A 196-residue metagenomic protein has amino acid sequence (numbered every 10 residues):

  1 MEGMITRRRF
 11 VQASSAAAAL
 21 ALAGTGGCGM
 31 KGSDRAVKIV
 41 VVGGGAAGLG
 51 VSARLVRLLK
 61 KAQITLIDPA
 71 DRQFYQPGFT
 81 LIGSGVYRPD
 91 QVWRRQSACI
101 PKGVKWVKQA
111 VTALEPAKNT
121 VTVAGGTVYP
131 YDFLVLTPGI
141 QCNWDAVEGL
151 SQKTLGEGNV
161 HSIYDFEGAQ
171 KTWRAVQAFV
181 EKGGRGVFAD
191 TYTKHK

Functional and structural regions predicted by a protein language model:
M1-A18: N-terminal secretory signal peptides and thylakoid transit peptides that target proteins across membranes
S14, G125, P138-G139: Glycine-rich, N-terminal phosphate-binding loop of Rossmann-like dinucleotide-binding domains
A17, Q141-C142: Active-site beta-alpha loop architecture of Rossmann-like, nucleotide-cofactor-dependent enzymes
A23-G26: C-terminal segment of classical bacterial N-terminal signal peptides
G29-K61, A146, Q152-K196: Rossmann-like dinucleotide/flavin-binding elements
A47, R72, Q141: Conserved Rossmann-like nucleotide-cofactor binding loop
R57-Y131: N-terminal Rossmann-like dinucleotide/flavin-binding domain of flavoprotein oxidoreductases that bind FAD/FMN
P130-G139: Short hydrophobic core segments
